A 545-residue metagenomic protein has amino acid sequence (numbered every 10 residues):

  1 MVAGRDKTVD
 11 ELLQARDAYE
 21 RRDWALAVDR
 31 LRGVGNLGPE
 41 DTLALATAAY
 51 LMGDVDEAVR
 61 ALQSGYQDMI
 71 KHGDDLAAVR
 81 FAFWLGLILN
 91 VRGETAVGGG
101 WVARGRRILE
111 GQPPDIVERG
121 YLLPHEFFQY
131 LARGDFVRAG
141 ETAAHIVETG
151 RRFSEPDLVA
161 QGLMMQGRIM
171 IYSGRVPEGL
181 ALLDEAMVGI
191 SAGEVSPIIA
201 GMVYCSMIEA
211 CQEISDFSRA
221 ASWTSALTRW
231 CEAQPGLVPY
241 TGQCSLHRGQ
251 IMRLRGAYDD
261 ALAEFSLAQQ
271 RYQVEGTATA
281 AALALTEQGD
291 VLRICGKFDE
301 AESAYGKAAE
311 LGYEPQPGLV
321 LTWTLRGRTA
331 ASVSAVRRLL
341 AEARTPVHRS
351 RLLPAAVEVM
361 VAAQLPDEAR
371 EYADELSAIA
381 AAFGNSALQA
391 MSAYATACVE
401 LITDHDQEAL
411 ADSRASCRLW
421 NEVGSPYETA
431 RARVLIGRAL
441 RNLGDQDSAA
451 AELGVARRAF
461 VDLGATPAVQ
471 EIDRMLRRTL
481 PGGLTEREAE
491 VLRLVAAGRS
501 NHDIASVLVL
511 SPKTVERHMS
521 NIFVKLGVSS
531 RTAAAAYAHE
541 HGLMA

Functional and structural regions predicted by a protein language model:
V9-D29: Alpha-helical segment of the N-proximal tetratricopeptide repeat
R16-E20, E40-V55, V79-T95, E118-D135 (+9 more regions): Tandem amphipathic alpha-helical repeat scaffolds
W24-A25, V55, D75, T95 (+13 more regions): TPR-repeat structural position
V28-D29, G33-N36, Q63-D74, A103-G111 (+10 more regions): Amphipathic alpha-helical segments of tetratricopeptide repeats
A61, E452, H518-N521: Residues within the DNA-recognition helix of helix-turn-helix
A369-A432, L476, A489, D503: Generic long, charged, amphipathic alpha-helical segments
A411, R474-S529, A533-A545: Helix-turn-helix DNA-binding segment
